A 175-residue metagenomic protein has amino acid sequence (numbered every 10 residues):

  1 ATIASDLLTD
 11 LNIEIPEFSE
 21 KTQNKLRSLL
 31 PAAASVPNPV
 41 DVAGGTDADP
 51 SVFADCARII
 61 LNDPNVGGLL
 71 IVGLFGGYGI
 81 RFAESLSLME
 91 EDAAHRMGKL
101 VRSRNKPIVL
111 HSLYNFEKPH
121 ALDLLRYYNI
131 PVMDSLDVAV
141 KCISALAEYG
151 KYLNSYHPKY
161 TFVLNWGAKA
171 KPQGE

Functional and structural regions predicted by a protein language model:
A1-N65, I71-F82: Short glycine-cluster motifs
T2-I15, S85-E175: Peripheral docking tails and interdomain loops at the edges of cofactor- or intermediate-handling domains
P37-P39, G67-I71, K106-L110, I130-P131: Structural motif
V66-G68, L153-N154: Core catalytic loop region at the nicotinamide-binding pocket of NAD(P)H-dependent oxidoreductases
